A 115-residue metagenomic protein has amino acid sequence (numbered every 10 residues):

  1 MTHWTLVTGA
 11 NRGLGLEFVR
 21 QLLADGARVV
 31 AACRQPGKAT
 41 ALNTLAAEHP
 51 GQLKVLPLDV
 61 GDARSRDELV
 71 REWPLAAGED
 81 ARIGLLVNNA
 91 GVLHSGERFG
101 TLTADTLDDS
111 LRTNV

Functional and structural regions predicted by a protein language model:
W4-V7, I83-V87: Conserved hydrophobic beta-strands of the Rossmann-like cofactor-binding core in SDR/related NAD(P)H-dependent
N11, G15-R20: N-terminal Rossmann NAD(P)H-binding glycine-rich loop of SDR-like oxidoreductase domains
R12, L85, G91-H94: Flexible cofactor-recognition loop at the NAD(P)H-binding site of Rossmann-like short-chain dehydrogenase/reductase
D25-A41: Conserved glycine-rich Rossmann-like NAD(P)H-binding loop of the short-chain dehydrogenase/reductase
P57-L69, A104: The beta1-alpha1 cofactor-binding region of Rossmann-like NAD(H)/NADP(H)-dependent oxidoreductases
D67, R82, L93-D108: Conserved mid-core segment of classical short-chain dehydrogenase/reductases
W73-A81: Glycine-rich phosphate-binding loop signature in dinucleotide/nucleotide-binding domains
